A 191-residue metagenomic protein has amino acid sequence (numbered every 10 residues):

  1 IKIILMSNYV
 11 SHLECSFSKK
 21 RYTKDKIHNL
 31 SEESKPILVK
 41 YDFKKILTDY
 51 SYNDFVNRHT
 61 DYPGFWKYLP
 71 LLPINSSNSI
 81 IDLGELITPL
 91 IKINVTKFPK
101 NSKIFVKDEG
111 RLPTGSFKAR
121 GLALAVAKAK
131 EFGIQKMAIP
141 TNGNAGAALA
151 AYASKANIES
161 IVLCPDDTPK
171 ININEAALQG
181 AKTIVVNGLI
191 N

Functional and structural regions predicted by a protein language model:
L5-N191: PLP-dependent amino-acid enzyme catalytic core
